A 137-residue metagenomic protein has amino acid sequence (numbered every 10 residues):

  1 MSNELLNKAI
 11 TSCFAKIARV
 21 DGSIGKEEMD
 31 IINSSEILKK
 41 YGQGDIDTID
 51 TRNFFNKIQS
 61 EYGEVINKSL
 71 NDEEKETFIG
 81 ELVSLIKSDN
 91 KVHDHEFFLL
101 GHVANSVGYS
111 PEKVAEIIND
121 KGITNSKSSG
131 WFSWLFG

Functional and structural regions predicted by a protein language model:
M1-G137: Small-residue-enriched hydrophobic alpha-helices in membranes
